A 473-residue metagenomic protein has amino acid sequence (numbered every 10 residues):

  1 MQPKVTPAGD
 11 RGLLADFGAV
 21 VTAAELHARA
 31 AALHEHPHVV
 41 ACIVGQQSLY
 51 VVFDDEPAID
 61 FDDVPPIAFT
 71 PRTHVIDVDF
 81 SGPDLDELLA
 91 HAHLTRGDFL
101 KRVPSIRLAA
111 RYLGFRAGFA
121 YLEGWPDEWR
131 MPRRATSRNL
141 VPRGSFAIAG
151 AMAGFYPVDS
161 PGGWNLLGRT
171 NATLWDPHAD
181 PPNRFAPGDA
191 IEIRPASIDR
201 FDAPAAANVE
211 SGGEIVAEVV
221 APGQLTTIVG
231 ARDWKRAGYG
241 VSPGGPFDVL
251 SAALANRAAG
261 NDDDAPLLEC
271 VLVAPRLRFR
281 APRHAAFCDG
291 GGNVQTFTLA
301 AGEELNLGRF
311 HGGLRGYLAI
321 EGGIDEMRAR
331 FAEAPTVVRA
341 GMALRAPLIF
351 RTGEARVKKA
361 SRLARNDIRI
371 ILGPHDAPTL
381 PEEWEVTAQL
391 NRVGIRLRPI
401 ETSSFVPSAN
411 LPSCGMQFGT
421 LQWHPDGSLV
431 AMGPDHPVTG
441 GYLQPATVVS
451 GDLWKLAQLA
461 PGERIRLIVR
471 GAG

Functional and structural regions predicted by a protein language model:
M1-G473: Conserved "landmark" site that anchors the functional core of diverse proteins
